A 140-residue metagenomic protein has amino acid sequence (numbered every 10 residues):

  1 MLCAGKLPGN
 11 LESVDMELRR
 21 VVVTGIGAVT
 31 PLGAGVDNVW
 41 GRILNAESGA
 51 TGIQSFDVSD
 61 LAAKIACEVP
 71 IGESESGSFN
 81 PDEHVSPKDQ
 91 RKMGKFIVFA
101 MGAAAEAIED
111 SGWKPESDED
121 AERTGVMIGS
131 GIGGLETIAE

Functional and structural regions predicted by a protein language model:
L2-E140: Conserved "HGTGT" condensation-loop signature of ketosynthase/thiolase-family condensing enzymes that catalyze
